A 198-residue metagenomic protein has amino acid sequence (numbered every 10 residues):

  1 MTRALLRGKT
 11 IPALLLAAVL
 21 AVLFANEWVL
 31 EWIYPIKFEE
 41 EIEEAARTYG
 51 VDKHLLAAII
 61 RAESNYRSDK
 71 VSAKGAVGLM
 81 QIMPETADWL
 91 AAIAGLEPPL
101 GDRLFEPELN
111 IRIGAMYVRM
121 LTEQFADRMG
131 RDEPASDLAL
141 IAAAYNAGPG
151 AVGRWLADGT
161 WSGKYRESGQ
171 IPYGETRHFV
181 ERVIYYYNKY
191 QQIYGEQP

Functional and structural regions predicted by a protein language model:
M1-L20: N-terminal Sec-pathway targeting helices
V19-A73, E108-I111, F125-D132: Export/targeting segments at the very N-terminus of extracytoplasmic proteins
L55-A57, P99, F125-A142, G195-P198: Surface-exposed patches in mature extracellular/periplasmic domains of secreted proteins
R61, M116-E123: Short glycine/serine- and small hydrophobic-enriched flexible loop segments
R61-T86, G148: Cell-wall polysaccharide-cleaving catalytic domain and substrate-binding groove, primarily in peptidoglycan/chitin
K74-E97, L109-V118, V183: Substrate-binding/active-site groove segments that recognize and process beta-1,4-linked N-acetyl-hexosamine
P134-Q197: Catalytic and substrate-binding regions of cell-wall glycan-acting enzymes that process beta-1,4-linked
